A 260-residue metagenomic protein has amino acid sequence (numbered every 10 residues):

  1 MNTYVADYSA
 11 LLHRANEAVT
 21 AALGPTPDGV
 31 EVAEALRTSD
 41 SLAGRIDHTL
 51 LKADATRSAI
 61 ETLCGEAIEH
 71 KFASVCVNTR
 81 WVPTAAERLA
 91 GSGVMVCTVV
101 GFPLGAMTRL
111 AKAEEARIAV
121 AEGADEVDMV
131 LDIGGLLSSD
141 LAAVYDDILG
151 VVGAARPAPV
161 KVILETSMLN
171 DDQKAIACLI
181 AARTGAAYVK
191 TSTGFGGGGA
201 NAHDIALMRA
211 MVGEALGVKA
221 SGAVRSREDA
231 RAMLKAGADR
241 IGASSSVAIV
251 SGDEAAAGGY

Functional and structural regions predicted by a protein language model:
M1-I46: Charged, compositionally biased N-terminal leader segments and the immediate start of the first structured element
A22, V250-D253: Compositionally biased, intrinsically disordered low-complexity segments
V32-H70, R80-F102, T108-V218, S226-I249 (+1 more regions): Alpha/beta enzyme core
V75-V77: Short, hydrophobic beta-strand segments that form beta-sheet elements in well-ordered domains
S221: Short hydrophobic "strand-cap" motifs at the C-terminus of beta-strands
